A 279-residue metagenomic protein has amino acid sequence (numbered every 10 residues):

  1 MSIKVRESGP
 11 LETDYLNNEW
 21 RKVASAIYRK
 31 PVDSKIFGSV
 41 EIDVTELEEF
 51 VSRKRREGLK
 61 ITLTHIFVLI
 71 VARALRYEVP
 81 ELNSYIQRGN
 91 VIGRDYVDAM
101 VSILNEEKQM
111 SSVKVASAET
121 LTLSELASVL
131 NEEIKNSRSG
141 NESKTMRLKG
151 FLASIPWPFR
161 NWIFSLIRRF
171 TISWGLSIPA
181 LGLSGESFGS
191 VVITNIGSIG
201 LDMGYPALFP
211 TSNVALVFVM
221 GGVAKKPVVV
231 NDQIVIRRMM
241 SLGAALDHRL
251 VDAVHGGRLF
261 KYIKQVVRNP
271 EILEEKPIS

Functional and structural regions predicted by a protein language model:
M1-S279: C-terminal catalytic/motor cores of large multi-domain enzyme assemblies
